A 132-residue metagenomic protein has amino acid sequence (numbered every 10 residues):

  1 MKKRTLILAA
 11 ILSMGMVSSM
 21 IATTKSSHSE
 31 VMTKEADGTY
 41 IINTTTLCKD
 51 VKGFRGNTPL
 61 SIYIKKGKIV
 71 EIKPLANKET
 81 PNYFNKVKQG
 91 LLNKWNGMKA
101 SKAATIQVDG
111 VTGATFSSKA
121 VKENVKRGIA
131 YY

Functional and structural regions predicted by a protein language model:
K2-L8, S18-K119, K126-Y132: Flexible, solvent-exposed loop/hinge segments and secondary-structure transition points
I11-S13: Repetitive helical segments and hydrophobic/amphipathic motifs
